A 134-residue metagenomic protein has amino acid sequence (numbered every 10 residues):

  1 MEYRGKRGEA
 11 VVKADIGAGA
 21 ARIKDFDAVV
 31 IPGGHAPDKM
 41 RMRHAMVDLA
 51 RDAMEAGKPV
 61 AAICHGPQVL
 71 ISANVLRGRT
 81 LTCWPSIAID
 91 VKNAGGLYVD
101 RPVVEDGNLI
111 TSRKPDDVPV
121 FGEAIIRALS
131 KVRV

Functional and structural regions predicted by a protein language model:
M1-A56, V60, Q68-T80, A88-V134: Extended, subdomain-level signal for the structured scaffold at the beginning of enzyme domains
C64: Catalytic nucleophile serine of serine hydrolases, specifically the conserved "nucleophile elbow" pentapeptide
W84: Active-site-adjacent substrate-recognition loops and nearby beta-strands within hydrolase catalytic domains
